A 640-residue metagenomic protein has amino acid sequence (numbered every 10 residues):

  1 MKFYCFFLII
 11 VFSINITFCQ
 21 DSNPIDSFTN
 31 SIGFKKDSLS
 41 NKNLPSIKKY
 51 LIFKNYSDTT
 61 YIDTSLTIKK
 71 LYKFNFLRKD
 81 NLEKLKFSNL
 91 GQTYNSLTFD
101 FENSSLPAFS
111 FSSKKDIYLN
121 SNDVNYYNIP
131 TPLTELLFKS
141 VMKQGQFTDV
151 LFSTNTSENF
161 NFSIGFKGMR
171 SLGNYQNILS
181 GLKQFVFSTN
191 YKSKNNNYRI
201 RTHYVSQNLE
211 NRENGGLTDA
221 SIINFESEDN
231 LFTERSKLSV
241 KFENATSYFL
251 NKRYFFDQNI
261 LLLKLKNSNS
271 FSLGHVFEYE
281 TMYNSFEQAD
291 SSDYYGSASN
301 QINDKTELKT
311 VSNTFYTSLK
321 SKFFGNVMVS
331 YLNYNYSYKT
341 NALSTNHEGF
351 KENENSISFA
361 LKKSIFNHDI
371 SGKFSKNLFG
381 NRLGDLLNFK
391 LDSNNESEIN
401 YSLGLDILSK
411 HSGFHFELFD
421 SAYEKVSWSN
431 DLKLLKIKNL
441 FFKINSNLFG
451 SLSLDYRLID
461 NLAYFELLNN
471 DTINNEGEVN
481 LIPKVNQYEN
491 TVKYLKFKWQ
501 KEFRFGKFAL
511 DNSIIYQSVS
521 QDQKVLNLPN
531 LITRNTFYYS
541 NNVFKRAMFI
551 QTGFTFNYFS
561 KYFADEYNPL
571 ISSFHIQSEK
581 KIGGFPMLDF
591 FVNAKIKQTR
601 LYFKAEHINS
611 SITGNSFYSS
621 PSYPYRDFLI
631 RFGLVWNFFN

Functional and structural regions predicted by a protein language model:
M1-S27, F271, K604, F628 (+1 more regions): Bacterial Sec-dependent N-terminal signal peptides
I16-F74: Sec-dependent signal peptide cleavage junction
S27, D37-S38, D58-T59, D63-T64 (+5 more regions): Coil residues (strongly favoring Ser/Thr
F53, S57-T59, K139, M169-S188 (+4 more regions): Outer-membrane beta-barrel proteins
P107-F109, N120-F152, G173-N174: Short strand-turn segments of transmembrane beta-barrel domains in outer membranes, especially the first one or two
I129-T131, F249-S291, N300-N640: Exposed, low-structure sequence patches enriched in small/polar residues
Q146-G168, N177-E210, L262, L391: Transmembrane beta-barrel wall of Gram-negative outer-membrane proteins
Y198-D257, M282-S292, S297-T306, E354 (+1 more regions): Flexible loop and strand-edge segments within Gram-negative outer membrane beta-barrel domains
